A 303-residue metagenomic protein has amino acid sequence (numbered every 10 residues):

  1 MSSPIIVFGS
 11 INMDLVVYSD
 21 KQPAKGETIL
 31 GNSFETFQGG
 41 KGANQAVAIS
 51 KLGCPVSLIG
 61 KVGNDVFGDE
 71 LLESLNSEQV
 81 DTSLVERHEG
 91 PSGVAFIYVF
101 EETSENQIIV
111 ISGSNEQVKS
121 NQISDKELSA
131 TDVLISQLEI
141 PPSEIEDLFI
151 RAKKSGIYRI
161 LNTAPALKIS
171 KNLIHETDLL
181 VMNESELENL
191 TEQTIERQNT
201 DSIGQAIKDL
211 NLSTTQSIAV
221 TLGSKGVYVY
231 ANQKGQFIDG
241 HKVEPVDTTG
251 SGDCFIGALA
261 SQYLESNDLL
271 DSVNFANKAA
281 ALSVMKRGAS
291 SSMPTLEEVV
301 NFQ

Functional and structural regions predicted by a protein language model:
M1, K168, Q198-Q303: Conserved phosphate-binding/catalytic region of the ribokinase-like
M1-I11, L72-R87, F100-G235: Ribokinase/PfkB-type carbohydrate-kinase core domain
M1-K61, V66-L72, S77, P245-V246: Glycine-rich phosphate/adenosyl-contacting loop at the front of the ribokinase-like
S3, N32, S92-F96, E105-N106 (+2 more regions): Change "...and in nucleic-acid phosphodiester-cleaving endonucleases..." to "...and in nucleic-acid processing enzymes
P23-G31, N183, Q236-G240: Short glycine/proline- and charge-enriched loop/turn segments that cap or connect secondary-structure elements
I49, L58, L71, L75 (+4 more regions): Hydrophobic packing within well-folded, soluble alpha/beta domains
I49, N183, G252: Short, conserved phosphate/pyrophosphate- and ester-handling motifs at nucleotide-, phospho-/glycolipid
I59, I109, I238: Hydrophobic residues at beta-strand termini and immediately following loops that shape nucleotide-binding pockets
